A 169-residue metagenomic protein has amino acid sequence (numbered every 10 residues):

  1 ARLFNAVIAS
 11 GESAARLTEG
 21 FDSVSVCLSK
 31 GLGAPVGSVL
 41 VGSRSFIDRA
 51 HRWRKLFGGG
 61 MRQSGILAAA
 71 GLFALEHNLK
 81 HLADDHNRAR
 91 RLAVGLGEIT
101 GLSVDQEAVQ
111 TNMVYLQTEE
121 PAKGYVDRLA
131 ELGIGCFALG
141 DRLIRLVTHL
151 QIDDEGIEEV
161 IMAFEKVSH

Functional and structural regions predicted by a protein language model:
A1-E119, K123-L132, C136-I152, V160-S168: Conserved PLP-enzyme active-site core in the AAT-like
I157: Aromatic/hydrophobic pocket-lining residues that form the small-molecule binding cavity in soluble enzyme cores
